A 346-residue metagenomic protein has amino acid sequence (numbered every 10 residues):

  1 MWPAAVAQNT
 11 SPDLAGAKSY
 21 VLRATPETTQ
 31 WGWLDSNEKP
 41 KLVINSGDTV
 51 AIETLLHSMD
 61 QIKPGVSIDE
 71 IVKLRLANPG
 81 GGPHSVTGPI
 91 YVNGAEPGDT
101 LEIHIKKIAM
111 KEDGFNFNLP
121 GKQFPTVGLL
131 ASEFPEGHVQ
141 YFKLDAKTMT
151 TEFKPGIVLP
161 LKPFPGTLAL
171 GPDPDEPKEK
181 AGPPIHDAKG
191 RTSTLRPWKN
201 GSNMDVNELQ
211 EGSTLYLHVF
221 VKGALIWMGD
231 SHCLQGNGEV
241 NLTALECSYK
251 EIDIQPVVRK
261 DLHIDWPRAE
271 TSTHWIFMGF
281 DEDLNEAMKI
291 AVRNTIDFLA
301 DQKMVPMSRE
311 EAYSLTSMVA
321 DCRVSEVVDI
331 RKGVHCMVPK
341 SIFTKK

Functional and structural regions predicted by a protein language model:
P12-N78: N-terminal, Lys/Arg-enriched amphipathic/low-complexity engagement segments that precede the first folded domain
A24-D35, P79-T87, T192-N200: Short, structured beta-strand/loop micro-motifs enriched in basic residues and often containing a Trp
I44, V92-A95, L209: Short, well-ordered loop/turn sites that connect or cap secondary structure elements
I52, T100-I103, L217: A generic structural signal for residues embedded in beta-strands
H57-D69, I108-L119, G223-C233, E326-V328: Short, Lys/Arg- and Gly-enriched loop/turn segments at beta-strand edges
K107-L209: Intrinsically disordered, low-complexity linker/loop segments enriched in Gly/Pro and charged/polar residues
L161-T167, P172-P174, K178-L284, I296: Conserved mixed alpha/beta catalytic, RNA-binding, or beta-rich assembly cores of soluble enzyme, regulatory
